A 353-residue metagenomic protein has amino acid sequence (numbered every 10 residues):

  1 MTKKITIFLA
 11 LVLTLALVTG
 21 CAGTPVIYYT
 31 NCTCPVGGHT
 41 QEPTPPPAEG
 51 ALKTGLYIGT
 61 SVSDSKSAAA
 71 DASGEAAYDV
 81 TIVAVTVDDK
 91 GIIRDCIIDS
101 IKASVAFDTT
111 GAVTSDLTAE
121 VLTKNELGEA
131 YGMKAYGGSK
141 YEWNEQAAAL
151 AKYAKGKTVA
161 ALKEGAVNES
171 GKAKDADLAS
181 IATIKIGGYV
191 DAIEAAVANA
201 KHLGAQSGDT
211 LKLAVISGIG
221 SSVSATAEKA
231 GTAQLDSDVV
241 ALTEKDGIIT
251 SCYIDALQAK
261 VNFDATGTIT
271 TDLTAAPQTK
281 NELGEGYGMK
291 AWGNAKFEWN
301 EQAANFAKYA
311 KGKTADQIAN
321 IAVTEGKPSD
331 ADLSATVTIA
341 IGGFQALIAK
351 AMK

Functional and structural regions predicted by a protein language model:
M1-I7: Positively charged n-region of N-terminal signal peptides that target proteins for export
V12-L13: Repetitive helical segments and hydrophobic/amphipathic motifs
A16-G20: C-terminal motif of bacterial Sec signal peptides marking the signal peptidase cleavage site
A22-T24: Bacterial signal peptide processing site
I27-L52: Post-signal peptide N-terminal segment of mature Sec-exported envelope proteins
P47-K353: Active-site- and interface-proximal helix/loop "cap" or "latch" segments in soluble metabolic and energy-transducing
